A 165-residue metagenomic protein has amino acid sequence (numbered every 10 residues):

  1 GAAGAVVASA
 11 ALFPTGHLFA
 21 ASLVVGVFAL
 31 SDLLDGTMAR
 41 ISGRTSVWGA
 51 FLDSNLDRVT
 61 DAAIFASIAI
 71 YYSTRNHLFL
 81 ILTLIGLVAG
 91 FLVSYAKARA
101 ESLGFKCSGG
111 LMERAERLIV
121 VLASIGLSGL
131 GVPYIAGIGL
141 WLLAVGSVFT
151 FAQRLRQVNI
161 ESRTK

Functional and structural regions predicted by a protein language model:
G1-L23, A29, A63-K165: Hydrophobic alpha-helical transmembrane segments
S22, G36-L78: Basic, amphipathic juxtamembrane/active-site segments that coordinate anionic phosphate or diphosphate groups
V25-T37: Alpha-helical membrane segments and adjacent membrane-interface helices in multi-pass membrane proteins
D32, D53, E113: Divalent metal-coordination and catalytic microenvironments
